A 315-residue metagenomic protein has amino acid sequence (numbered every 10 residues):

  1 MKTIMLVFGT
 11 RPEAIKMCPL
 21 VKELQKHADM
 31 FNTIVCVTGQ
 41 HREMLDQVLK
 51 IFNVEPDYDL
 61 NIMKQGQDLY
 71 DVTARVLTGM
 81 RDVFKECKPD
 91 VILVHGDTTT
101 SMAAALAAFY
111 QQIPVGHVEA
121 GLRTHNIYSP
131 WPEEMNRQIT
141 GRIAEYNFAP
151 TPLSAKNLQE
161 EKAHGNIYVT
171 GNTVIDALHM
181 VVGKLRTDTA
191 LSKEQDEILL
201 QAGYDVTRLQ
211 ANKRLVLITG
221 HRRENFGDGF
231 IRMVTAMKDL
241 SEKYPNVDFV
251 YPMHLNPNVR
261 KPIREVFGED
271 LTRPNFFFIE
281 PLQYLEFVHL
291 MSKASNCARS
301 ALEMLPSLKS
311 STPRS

Functional and structural regions predicted by a protein language model:
M1-G39: N-terminal subdomain of nucleotide-sugar transferases
D29-R75, G79: Conserved nucleotide-sugar phosphate-binding/catalytic loop shared by glycosyltransferases and other
C36-T38, R42-E43, I143-D228: A nucleotide-sugar donor-handling region in carbohydrate enzymes
V48, R186-K293: Donor-nucleotide binding loops and adjacent catalytic segments primarily of GT-B fold Leloir glycosyltransferases
M80, F84, L290-S292: Short alpha-helical donor nucleotide-sugar binding micro-motif in glycosyltransferases
L93-Q111: An aromatic- and histidine-rich active-site surface loop
V94-H95, H117, N147, Q283-S315: A donor-sugar binding/catalytic signature common to diverse glycosyltransferases and related nucleotide-sugar
H117-W131, I143-E145: A short, histidine- and acid-enriched strand-loop-helix "catalytic/donor-clamping" loop that lines the nucleotide-sugar
